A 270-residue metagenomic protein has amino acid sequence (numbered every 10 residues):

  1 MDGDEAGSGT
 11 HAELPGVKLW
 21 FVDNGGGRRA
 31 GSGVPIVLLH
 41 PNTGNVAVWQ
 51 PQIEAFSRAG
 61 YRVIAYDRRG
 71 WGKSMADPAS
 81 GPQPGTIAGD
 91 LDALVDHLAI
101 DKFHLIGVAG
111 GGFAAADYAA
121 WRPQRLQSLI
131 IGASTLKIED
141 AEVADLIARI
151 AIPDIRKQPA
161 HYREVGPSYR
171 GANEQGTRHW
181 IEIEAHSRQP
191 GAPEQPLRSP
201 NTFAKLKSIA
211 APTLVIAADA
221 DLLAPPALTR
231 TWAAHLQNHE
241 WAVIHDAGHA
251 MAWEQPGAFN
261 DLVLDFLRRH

Functional and structural regions predicted by a protein language model:
V17-A76: Conserved HGGG/HGGXW glycine-rich cap/lid loop of the alpha/beta-hydrolase fold
G85-F103: Conserved acidic catalytic loop of the alpha/beta-hydrolase fold
G107, G111, A115: Gly/Ala-rich beta-loop-alpha elbow adjacent to hydrolase catalytic centers
A116-W121, Q127-R156: Flexible "cap/lid" loop of the alpha/beta hydrolase fold
D140-A141, P153-S208: Conserved alpha/beta-hydrolase catalytic His-Asp/Glu region
I209, V215-A217: Short beta-strand/loop motif that positions the catalytic acidic residue of the alpha/beta-hydrolase fold
A220-A224: Acidic catalytic loop of the alpha/beta-hydrolase fold
H239-H270: Catalytic active-site module of serine/aspartate enzymes centered on a nucleophile-bearing elbow/loop
